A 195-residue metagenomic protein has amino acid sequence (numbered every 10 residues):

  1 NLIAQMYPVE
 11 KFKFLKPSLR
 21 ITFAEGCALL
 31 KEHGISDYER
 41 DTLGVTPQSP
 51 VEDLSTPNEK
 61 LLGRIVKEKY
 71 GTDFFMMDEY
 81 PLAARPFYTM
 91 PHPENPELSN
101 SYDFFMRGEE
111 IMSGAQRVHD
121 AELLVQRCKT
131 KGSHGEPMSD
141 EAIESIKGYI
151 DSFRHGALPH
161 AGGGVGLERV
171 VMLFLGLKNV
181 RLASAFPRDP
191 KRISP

Functional and structural regions predicted by a protein language model:
N1-R107, K129-L158: Metal-assisted phosphate- and nucleotidyl-transfer catalytic regions
A28, Y80-A84, H92-E94, E109-I111 (+4 more regions): Short, glycine-/Ser/Thr-/acidic-enriched flexible segments
A115, A121-P195: Active-site pocket scaffolds in enzymes
